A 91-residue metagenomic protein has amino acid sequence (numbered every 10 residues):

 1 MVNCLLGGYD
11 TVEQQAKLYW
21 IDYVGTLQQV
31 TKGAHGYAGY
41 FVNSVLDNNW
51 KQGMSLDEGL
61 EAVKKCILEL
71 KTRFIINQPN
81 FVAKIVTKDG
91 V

Functional and structural regions predicted by a protein language model:
M1-V91: Long, low-complexity N-terminal extensions
